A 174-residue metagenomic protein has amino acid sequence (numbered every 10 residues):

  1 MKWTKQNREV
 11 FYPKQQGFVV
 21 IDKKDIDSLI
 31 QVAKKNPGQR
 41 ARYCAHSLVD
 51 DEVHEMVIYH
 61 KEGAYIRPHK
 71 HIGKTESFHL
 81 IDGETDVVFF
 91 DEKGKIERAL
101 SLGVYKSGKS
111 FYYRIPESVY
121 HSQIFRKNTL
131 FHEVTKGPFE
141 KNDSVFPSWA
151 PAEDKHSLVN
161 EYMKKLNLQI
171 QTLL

Functional and structural regions predicted by a protein language model:
M1-V53, R98-Y105, N160-L174: A short, N-terminal "cap"/entry segment at the start of jelly-roll beta-barrel domains of the cupin/DSBH fold
Q39, V57-K74: Conserved short histidine dyad/triad with adjacent acidic residue
D50-V53, K61-Y65, E84-D86, K93-K95: Short, charged/polar surface micro-motifs in flexible loops or helix N-caps
V57, S77, S122: Short, surface-exposed charged micro-motifs
R67-H69, V87-F89, Y113-I115, H121-R126 (+1 more regions): Short beta-strand His + acidic residue motifs that chelate non-heme Fe in jelly-roll/DSBH and cupin folds
G73-K93: Glycine- and acidic-residue-biased ligand/ion/polar-headgroup-sensing regions
K95-S107, S122-L174: Double-stranded beta-helix
